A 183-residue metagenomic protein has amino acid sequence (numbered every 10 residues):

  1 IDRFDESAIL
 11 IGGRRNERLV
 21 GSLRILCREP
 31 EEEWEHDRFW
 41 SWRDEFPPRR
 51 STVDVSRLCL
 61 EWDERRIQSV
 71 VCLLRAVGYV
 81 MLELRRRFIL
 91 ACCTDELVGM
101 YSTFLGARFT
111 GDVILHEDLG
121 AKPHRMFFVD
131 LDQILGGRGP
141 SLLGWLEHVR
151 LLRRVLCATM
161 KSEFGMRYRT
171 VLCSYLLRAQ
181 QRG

Functional and structural regions predicted by a protein language model:
I1-D5: Short loop/turn motifs at secondary-structure junctions and domain boundaries
S7-I9: Short loop/turn microsegments at loop-to-beta-strand junctions
G12, E17-R28: Conserved beta-strand in the GNAT
V20, P30-E32, I134-G136: Short, acidic Gly/Pro/Ser/Thr-rich loop/turn segments
E33-Q133: Acyl-donor binding region in acyl/amide transferases
A121-G183: Charge-rich, low-complexity intrinsically disordered segments
